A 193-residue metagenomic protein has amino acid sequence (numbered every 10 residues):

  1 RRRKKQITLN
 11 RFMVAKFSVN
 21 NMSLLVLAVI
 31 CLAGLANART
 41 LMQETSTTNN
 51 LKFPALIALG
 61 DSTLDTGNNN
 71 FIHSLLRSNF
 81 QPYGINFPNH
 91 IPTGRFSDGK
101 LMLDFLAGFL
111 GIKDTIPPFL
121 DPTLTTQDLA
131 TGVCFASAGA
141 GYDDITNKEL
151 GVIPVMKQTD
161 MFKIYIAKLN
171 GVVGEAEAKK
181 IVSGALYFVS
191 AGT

Functional and structural regions predicted by a protein language model:
R1-R3, R11: Basic polycationic patches enriched in arginine
T8-T193: Conserved active-site regions of diverse hydrolases
